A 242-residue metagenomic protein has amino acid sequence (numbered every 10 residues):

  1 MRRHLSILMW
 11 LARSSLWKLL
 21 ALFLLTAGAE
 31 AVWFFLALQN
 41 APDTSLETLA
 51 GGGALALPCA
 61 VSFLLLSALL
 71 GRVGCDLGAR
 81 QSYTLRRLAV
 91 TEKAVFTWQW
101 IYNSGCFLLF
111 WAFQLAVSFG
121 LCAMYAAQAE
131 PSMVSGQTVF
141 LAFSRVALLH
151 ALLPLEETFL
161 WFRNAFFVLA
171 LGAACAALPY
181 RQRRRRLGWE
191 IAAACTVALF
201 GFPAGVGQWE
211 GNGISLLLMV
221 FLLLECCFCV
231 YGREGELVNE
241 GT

Functional and structural regions predicted by a protein language model:
M1-S82, K93-T242: Hydrophobic alpha-helical transmembrane segments of membrane proteins
R86-T91: Short helix-to-coil transition segments within interhelical loops that connect adjacent transmembrane helices
